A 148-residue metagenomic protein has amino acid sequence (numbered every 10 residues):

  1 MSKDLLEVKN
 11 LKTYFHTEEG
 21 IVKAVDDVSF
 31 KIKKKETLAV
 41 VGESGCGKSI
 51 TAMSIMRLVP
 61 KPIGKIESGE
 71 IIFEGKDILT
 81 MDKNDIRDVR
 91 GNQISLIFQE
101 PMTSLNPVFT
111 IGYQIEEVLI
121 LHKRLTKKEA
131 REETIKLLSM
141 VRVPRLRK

Functional and structural regions predicted by a protein language model:
M1-K148: ABC transporter nucleotide-binding domains
